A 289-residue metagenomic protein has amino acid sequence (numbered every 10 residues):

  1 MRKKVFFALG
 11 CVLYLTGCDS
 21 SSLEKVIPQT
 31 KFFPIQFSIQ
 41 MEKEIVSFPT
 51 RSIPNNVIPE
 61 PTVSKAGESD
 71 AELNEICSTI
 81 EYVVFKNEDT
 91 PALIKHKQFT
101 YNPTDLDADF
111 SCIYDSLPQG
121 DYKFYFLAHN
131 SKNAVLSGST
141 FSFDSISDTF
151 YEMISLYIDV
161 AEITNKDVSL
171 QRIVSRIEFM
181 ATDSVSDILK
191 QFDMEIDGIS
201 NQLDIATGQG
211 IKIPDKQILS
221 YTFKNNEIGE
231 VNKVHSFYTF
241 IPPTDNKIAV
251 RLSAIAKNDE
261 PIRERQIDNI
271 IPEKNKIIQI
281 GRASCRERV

Functional and structural regions predicted by a protein language model:
M1-K4, D19-S20: Positively charged n-region of N-terminal signal peptides that target proteins for export
V5-L13: Sec-dependent N-terminal signal peptides
L15-G17: C-terminal motif of bacterial Sec signal peptides marking the signal peptidase cleavage site
E24-V63, Q171-T182: A short, Gly/Thr-enriched small/hydrophobic beta-strand-prone motif that recurs across taxa
V63-V135, I188-K274: Tryptophan-paired
Q98-D105, S131-D167, N258-R286: Structured interaction patches on ligand/partner-binding surfaces of diverse proteins
D167-V174, T239-P243: Conserved "repeat-terminator" motif of extracellular CCP/Sushi domains
